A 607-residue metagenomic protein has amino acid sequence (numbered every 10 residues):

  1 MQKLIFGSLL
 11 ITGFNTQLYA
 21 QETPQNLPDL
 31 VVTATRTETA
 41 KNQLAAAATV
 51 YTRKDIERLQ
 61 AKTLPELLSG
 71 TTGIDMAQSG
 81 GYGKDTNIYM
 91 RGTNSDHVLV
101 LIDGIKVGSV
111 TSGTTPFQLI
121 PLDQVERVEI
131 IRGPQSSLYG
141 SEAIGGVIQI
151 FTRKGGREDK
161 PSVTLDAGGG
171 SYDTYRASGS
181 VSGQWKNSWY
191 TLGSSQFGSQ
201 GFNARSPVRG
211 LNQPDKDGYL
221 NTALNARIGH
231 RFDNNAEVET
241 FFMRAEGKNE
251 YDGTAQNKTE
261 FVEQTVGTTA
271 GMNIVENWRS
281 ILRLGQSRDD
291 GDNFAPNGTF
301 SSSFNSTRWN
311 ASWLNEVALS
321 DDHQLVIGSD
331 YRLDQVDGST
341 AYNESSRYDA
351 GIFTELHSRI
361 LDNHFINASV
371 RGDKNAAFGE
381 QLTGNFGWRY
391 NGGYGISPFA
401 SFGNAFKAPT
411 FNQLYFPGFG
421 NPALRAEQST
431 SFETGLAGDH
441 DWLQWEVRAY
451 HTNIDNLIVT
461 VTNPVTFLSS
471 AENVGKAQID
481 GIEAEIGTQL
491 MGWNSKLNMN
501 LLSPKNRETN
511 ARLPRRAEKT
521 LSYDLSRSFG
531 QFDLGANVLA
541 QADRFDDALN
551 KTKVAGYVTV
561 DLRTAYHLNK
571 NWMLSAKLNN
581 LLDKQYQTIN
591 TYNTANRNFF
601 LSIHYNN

Functional and structural regions predicted by a protein language model:
P28-E57, N87, S95: N-terminal periplasmic "start-of-domain" segments of outer-membrane beta-barrel proteins
I56, L68, V128-I130, I148-I150 (+1 more regions): Non-catalytic regulatory/gating segments with a bias toward low-complexity or hydrophobic composition
P65, S69-I105: Extracytoplasmic beta-strand/coil segments of soluble accessory domains associated with Gram-negative outer-membrane
K106-R132: Short acidic/polar hinge/loop motifs at secondary-structure boundaries that mediate gating or recognition
S136-S137, Q149-F151, R157-K160, D166-Y172 (+2 more regions): Periplasmic-side early beta-strands and strand-to-turn transitions of outer-membrane beta-barrels
N225, G229-G247, E260-G393, E446 (+2 more regions): Face-selective signature of the C-terminal outer-membrane beta-barrel domain
A255-N273, F304-T307, A376-A377, N391 (+5 more regions): Outer-membrane beta-barrel signature, preferentially recognizing the C-terminal barrel domain of Gram-negative
R359-N363, H451-N453, N473-D547, H567-M573 (+3 more regions): Gram-negative outer-membrane beta-barrel transporters
